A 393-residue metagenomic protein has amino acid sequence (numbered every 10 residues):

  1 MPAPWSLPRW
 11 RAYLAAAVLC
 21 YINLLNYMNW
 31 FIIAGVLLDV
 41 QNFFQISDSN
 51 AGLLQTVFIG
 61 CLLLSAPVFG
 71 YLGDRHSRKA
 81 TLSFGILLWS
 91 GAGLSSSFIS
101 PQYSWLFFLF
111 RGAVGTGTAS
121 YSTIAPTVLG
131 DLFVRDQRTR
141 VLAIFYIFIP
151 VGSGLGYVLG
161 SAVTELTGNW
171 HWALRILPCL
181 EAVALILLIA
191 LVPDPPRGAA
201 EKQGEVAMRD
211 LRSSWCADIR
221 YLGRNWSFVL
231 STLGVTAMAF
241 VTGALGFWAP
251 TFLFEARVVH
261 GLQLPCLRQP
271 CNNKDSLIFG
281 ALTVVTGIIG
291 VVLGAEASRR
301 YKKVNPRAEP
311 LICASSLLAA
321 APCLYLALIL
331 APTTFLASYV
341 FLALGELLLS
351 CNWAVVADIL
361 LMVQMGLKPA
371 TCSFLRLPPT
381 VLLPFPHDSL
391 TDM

Functional and structural regions predicted by a protein language model:
M1-F31: Cytosolic juxtamembrane N-terminal segment immediately preceding the first transmembrane helix of multi-pass
M1-R9, G198-T232, L267: Juxtamembrane intracellular "pre-TM" segments in multi-pass secondary transporters
I33-A34, N225-V292, L349-W353, A357 (+1 more regions): Extracytoplasmic gate region of multi-pass secondary transporters
L64-S104: Conserved MFS/SLC helix-loop-helix module at the cytosolic interface between two early adjacent transmembrane helices
L87-P101, L317-P332: C-terminal ends and interior cores of transmembrane alpha-helices in multi-pass membrane transporters/permeases
A92, S104-S120, T334-A354: Hydrophobic core of transmembrane alpha-helices in multi-pass small-molecule transporters, especially MFS/SLC-type
F110-P150: Cytoplasmic helix-loop-helix junction between adjacent transmembrane helices in 12-TM secondary transporters
F145-D194: Helix-loop-helix hairpin linking two adjacent transmembrane segments in secondary transporters
